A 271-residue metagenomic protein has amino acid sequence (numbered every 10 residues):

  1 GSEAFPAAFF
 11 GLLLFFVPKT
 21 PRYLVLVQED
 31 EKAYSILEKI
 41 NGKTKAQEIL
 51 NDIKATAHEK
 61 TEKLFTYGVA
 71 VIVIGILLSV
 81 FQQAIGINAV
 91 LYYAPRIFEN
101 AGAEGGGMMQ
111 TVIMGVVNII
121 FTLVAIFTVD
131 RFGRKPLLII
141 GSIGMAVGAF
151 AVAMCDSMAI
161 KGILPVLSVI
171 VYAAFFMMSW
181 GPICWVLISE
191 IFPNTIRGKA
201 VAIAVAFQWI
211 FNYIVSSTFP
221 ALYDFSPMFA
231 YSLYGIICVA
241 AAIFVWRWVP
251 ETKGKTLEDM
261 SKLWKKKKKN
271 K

Functional and structural regions predicted by a protein language model:
G1-K32, L37-E38, A55-K271: Alpha-helical transmembrane bundle of multi-pass membrane proteins
I40-G42: Short helix/loop segments within enzyme catalytic domains that coordinate or immediately flank catalytic cofactors
A46-A55: Short, well-structured alpha-helical segments
